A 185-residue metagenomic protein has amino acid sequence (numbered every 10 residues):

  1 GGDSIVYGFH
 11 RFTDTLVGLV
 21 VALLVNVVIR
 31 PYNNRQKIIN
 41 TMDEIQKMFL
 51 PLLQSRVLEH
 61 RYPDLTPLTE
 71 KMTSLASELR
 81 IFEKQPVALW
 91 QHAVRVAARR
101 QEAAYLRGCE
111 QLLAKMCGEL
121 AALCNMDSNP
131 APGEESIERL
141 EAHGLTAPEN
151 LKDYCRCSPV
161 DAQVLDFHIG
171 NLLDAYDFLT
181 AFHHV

Functional and structural regions predicted by a protein language model:
G1-V27: Pore- and pathway-forming membrane helices of multi-pass small-molecule/ion transporters and channels
I29-K37: Membrane-interfacial segments
K37-R107, Q111-V185: Long, hydrophobic alpha-helical segments that serve as membrane-spanning/inserting helices
